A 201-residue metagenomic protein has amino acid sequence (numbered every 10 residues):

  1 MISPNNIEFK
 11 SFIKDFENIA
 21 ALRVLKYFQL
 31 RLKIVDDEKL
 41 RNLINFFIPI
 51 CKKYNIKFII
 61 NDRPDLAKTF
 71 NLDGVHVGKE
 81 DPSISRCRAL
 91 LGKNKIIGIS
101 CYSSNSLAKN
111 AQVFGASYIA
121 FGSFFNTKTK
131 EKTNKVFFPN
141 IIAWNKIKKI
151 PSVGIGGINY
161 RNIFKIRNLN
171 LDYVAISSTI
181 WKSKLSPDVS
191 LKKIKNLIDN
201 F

Functional and structural regions predicted by a protein language model:
M1-S117, T133-V136, A143, K149-I150 (+3 more regions): Conserved N-terminal beta1-alpha1 strand-loop-helix module at the mouth
Y27-R31, A120-N126, V174-S177: Short beta-strands and strand-loop turn motifs
